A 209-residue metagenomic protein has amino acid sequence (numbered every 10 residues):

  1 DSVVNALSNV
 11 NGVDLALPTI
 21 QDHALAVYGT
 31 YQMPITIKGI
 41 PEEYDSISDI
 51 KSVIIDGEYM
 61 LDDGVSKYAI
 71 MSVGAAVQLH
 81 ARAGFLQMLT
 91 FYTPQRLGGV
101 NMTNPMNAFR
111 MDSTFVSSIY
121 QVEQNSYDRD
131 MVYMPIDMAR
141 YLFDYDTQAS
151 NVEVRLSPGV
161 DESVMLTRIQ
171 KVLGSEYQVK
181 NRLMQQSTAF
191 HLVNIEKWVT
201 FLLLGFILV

Functional and structural regions predicted by a protein language model:
S2-Y133, R140-F143, T147: A structural signal for hydrophobic secondary-structure junctions, strongest on transmembrane helix-loop-helix units
G29, I50, M102-N104, R129 (+5 more regions): A generic "cationic amphipathic patch" detector
L89-F91, E153-S157, Q186: Short linear loop/turn motifs
N125-S150, R155-V172: Extracytoplasmic
P158, E162-V209: Peri-transmembrane interface segments
